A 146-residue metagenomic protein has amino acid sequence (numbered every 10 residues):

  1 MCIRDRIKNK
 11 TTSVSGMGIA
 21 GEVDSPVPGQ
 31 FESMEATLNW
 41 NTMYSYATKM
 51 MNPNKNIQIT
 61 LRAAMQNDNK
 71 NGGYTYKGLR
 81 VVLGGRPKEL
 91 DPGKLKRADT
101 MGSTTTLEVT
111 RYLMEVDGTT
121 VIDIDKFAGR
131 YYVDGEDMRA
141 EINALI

Functional and structural regions predicted by a protein language model:
M1-I3: Conserved small/polar residues in nucleotide/adenosyl-binding loops
I7-E32: N-terminal interaction modules that seed assembly of large macromolecular complexes
V23-Y44, D99-Y112: Oligomerization/assembly interface segments of phage tail-like spikes and tubes
D24, A47-K49, N69-N71, L90-R97: Catalytic micro-motifs at enzyme active sites that drive phosphoryl/nucleotidyl and oxygen chemistry
P28-E32, P53-K55, G73-K77, R97-M101: A generic structural micro-feature
L38-Y46, A63-N69, L83-E89, V109-M114: Beta-strand elements of well-folded, non-transmembrane domains
M50-G84: Short, acidic/charged, Gly/Pro-enriched secondary-structure junctions
R86-I146: Mixed-charge, glycine-accented linear interaction segment located at domain edges/termini
